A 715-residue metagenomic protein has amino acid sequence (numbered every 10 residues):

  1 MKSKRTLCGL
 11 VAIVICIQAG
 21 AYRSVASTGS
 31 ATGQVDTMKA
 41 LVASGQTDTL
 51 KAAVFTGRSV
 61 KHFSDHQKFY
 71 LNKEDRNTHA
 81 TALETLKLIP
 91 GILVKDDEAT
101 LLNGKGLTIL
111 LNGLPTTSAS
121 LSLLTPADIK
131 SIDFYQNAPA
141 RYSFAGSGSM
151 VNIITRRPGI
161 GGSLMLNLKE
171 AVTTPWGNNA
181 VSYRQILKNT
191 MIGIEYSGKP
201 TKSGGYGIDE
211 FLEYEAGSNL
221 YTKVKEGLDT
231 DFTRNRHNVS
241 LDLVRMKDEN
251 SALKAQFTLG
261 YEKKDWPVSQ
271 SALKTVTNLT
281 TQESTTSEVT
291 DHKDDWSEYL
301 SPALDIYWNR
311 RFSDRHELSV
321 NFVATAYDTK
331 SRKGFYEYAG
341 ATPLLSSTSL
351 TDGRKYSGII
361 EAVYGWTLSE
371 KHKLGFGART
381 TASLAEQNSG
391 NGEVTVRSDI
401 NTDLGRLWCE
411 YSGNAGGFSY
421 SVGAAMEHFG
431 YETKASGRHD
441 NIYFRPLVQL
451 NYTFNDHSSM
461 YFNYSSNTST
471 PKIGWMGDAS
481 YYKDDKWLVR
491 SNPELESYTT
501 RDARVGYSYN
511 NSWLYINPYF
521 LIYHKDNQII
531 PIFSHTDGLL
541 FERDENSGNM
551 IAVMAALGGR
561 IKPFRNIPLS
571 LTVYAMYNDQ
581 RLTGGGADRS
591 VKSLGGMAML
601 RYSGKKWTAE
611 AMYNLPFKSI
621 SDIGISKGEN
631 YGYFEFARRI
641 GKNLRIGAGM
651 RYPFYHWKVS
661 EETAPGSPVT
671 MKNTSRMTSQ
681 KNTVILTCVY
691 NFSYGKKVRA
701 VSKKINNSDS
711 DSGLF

Functional and structural regions predicted by a protein language model:
T28-G29, G33-D75, K95-D97, Q136: Short, acidic, small-residue-rich periplasmic hinge/interaction motif at the N-terminus of Gram-negative outer-membrane
L41, A52-V54, A82-T85, A119-S122 (+3 more regions): N-terminal periplasmic accessory domains that precede and gate Gram-negative outer-membrane beta-barrel machines
L83-P115: Extracytoplasmic beta-strand/coil segments of soluble accessory domains associated with Gram-negative outer-membrane
L88, L114-P139, V181-Y183: Short acidic/polar hinge/loop motifs at secondary-structure boundaries that mediate gating or recognition
F144-V151, G159-I208, R234-H237: Outer-membrane beta-barrel translocator/receptor signature
L168-T174, L187, G198-K202, L259-D265 (+15 more regions): Transmembrane beta-strands of outer-membrane beta-barrel pores
R236-E262, H292-G437, Y443-P446, T453-H457 (+3 more regions): Face-selective signature of the C-terminal outer-membrane beta-barrel domain
T468-N517, H524, F541-V553, T674-N682: Outer-membrane beta-barrel signature, preferentially recognizing the C-terminal barrel domain of Gram-negative
